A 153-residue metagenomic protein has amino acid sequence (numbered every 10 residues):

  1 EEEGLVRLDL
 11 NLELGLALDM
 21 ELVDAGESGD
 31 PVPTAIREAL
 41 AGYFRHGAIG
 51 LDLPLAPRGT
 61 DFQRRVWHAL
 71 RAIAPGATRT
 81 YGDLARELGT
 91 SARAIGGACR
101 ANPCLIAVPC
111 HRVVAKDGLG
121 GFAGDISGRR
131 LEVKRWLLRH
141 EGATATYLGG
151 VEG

Functional and structural regions predicted by a protein language model:
E1-D52: Compact structured core domains
I49-G153: Nucleic acid-binding interface residues in structured DNA/RNA-binding domains, emphasizing the DNA-engaging scaffolds
